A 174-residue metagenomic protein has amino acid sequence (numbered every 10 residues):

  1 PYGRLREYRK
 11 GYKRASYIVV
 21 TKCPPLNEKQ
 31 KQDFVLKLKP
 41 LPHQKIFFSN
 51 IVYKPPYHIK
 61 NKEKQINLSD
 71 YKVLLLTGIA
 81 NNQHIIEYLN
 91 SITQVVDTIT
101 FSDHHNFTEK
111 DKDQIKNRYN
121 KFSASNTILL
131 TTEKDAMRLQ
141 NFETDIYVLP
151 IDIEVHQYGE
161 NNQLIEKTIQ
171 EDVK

Functional and structural regions predicted by a protein language model:
P1-P42: Phosphate/Mg2+-binding loops and adjacent switch elements in nucleotide/diphosphate-handling enzyme cores
P1-R4, V52-N61: Short gly/ser/thr-rich secondary-structure transition/capping motifs
R9-R14, L38-P42, I66-S69, N120-A124 (+1 more regions): Short, conserved loop/helix-junction motifs that constitute active-site signature segments in enzyme catalytic cores
Y17-Q30, S49-P55, L76-N81, F101-F107 (+2 more regions): G-domain G4 guanine-recognition motif of GTPases
C23-K39, H84-S91, H105-S123, K134 (+1 more regions): GTPase G-domain guanine-specificity segment
Y57, N61-K62, L68-E109, K167 (+1 more regions): Redox- and metal-dependent alpha/beta enzyme cores, enriched for Fe-S-associated oxidoreductases and cofactor-handling
S102-N106, T144-K174: Short, flexible loop segments at boundaries between secondary-structure elements
